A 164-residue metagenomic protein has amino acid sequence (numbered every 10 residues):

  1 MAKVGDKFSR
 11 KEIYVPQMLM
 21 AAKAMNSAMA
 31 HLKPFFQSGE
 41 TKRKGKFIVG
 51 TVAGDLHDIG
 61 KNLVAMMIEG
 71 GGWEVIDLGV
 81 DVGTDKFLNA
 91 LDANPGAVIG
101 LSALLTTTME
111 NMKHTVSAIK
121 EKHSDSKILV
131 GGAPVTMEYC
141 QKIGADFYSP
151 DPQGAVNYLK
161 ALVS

Functional and structural regions predicted by a protein language model:
M1-V98, A103-K142, D146-S164: Domain-level signal for soluble alpha/beta catalytic cores
